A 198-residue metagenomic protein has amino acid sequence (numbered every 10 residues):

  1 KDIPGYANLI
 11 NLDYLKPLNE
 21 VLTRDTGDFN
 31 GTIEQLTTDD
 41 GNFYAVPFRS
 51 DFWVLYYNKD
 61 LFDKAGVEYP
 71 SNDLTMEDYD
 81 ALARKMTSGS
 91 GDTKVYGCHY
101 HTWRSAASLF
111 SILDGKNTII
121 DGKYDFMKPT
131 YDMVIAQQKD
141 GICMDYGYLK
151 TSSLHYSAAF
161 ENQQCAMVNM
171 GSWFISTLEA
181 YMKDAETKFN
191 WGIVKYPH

Functional and structural regions predicted by a protein language model:
K1, N162-M170: Alpha-to-beta junction loops
D2-F52, V194: Hinge/lid segment of periplasmic solute-binding proteins
I3-P4, L74-D80, G147-E161: Short helix-initiation/N-cap motifs at beta->coil->alpha
Y6-I10, S172-T187: A ligand-binding cleft/hinge motif common to bilobed small-molecule-binding domains
N42, A65, D140, K183-H198: Extracytoplasmic/periplasmic substrate-recognition and gating elements
Y44-A45, T87-H101: Bilobed periplasmic-binding protein-like "clamshell/Venus-flytrap" ligand-binding domains
W53-Y57: Short glycine- and hydrophobic/aromatic-rich loop-to-beta-strand nucleating segment in the catalytic cores
A83-R84, I119-K150, Y196: Glycine-centered hinge/linker elements that transmit conformational signals in sensory and ligand-binding systems
